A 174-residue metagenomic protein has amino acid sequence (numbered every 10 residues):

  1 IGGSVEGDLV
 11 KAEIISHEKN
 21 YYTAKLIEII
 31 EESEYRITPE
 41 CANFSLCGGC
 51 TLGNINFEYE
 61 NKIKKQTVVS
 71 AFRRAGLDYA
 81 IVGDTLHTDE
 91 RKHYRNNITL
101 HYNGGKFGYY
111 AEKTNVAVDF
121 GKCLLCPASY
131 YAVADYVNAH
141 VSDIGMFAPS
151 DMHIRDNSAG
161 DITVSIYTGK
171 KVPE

Functional and structural regions predicted by a protein language model:
I1-E174: Accessory RNA-recognition modules of RNA-modification enzymes
